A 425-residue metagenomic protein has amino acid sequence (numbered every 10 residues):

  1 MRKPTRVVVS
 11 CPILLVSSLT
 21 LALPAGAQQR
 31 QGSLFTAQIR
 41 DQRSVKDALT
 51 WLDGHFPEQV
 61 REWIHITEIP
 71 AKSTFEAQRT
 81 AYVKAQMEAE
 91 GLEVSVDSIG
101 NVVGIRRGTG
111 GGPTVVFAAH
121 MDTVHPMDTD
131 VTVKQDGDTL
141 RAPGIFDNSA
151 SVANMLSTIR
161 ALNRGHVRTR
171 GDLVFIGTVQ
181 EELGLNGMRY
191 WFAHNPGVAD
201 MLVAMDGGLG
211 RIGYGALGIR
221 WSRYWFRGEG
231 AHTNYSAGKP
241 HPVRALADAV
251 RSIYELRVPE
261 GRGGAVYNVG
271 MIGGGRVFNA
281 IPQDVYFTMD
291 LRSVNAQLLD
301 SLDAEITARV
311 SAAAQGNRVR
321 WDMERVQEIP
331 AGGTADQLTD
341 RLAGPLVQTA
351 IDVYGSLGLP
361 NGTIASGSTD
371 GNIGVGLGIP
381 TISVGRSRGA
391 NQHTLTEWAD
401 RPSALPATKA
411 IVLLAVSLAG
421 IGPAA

Functional and structural regions predicted by a protein language model:
S10-A22: Bacterial N-terminal signal peptides
A27-I69, A216-G218: N-terminal hydrophobic or amphipathic helices/low-complexity stretches enriched in small/hydrophobic/Pro/Gly
R30-T36, R40, S236-I272, A280 (+1 more regions): Acidic-enriched catalytic cores of C-N bond-cleaving enzymes acting on peptides and small amides
A37-R40, I272, L359-L418: Zn-dependent metallopeptidase/amidohydrolase metal-coordination segment
R61-P113: A non-catalytic alpha/beta surface segment that caps or lines the substrate-entry region of metallo-dependent hydrolase
I105-A150: Catalytic-core environment of secreted peptidases
T139-W225, E260-V269, V277-N279, F287-L291 (+2 more regions): Acidic/histidine-rich catalytic neighborhood of metal-dependent amide-processing enzymes
R244-V277, P330-R386: Active-site-adjacent substrate-binding region of metalloamidase/peptidase-like peptide-processing proteins
